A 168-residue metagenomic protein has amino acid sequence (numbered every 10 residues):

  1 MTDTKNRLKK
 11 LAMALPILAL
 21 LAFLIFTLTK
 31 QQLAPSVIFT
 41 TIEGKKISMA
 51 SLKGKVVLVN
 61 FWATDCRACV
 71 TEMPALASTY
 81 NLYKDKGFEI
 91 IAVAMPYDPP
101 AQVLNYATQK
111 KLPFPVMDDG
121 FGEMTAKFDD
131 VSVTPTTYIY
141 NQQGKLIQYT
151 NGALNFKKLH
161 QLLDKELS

Functional and structural regions predicted by a protein language model:
M1-T40, S168: N-terminal targeting signals for export/organelle localization
S48-R67, L76: Short active-site neighborhood of thiol/selenol oxidoreductases, capturing the structured segment around
K53-K55, D85, P113: Active-site acidic short loop of glycosyltransferases
V56-V57, F88, P135: Alpha/beta-hydrolase fold active-site loops
L58-N60, A92-A94, I139: Hydrophobic beta-strand core positions in alpha/beta domains
T64-T71, V133: C-type cytochrome heme c attachment motif
T71-K110, G120-A126: Structural microenvironment flanking redox-active thiols in thiol-disulfide oxidoreductases
N105-P113, D118-D164: Thiol/disulfide oxidoreductase modules built on the thioredoxin-like
